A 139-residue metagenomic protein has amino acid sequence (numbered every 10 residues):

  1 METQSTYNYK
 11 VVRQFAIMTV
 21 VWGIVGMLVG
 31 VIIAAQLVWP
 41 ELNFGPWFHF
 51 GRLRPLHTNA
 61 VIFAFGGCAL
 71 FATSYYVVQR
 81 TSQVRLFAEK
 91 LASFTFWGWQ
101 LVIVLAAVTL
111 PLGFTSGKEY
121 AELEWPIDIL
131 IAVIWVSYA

Functional and structural regions predicted by a protein language model:
M1-E2, V25, I32, E119: Alpha-helical membrane insertion/targeting regions
M1-Q14: Cytosolic juxtamembrane amphipathic/interface segments immediately preceding and feeding into a transmembrane helix
T3-T6, F48, G117: A generic structural signal for ordered alpha-helices
R13-F114, W125-A139: Hydrophobic cores of alpha-helical transmembrane segments in multi-pass integral membrane proteins
K118-E124: Membrane-helix interface and helix-disruption motif detector
